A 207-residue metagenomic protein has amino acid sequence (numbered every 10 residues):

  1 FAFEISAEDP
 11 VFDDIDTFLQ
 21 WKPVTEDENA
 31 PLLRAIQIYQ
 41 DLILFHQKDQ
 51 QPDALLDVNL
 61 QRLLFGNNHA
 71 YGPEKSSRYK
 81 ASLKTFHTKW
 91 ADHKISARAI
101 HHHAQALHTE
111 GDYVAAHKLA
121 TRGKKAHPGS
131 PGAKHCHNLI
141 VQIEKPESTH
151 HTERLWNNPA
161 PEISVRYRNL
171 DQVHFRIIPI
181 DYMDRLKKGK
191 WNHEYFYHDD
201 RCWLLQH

Functional and structural regions predicted by a protein language model:
F1-H207: N-terminal, cleavable Sec-dependent signal peptides of secreted/periplasmic/extracellular proteins
